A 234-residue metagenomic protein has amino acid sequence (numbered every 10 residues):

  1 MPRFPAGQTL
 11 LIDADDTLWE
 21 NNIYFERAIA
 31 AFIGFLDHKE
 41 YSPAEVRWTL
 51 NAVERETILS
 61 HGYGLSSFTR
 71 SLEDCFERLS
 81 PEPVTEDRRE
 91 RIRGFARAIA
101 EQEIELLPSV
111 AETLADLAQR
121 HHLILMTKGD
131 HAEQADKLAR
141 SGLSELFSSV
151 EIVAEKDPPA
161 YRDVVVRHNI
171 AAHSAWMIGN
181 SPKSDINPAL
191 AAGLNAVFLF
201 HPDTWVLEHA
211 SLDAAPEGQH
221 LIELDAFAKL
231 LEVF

Functional and structural regions predicted by a protein language model:
M1-G7, A111, A115, D130-F234: Asp-based, Mg2+/Mn2+-dependent phosphohydrolase catalytic module
P2-I12, T17-T49: Active-site neighborhood of HAD-like aspartate-dependent phosphohydrolases
A31, F35, T113-R120: A short, Lys/Arg-enriched amphipathic alpha-helix followed by its capping loop at the start of a domain
N51-A98: A metal-dependent, Asp-based hydrolase signature
R91-L114: Long amphipathic N-terminal alpha/beta scaffold segment
R120-H121, G193: Glycine-centered short loops/turns at secondary-structure junctions
T127: Conserved phosphate-coupling serine/threonine residues in phosphotransfer and NTP-handling enzymes
